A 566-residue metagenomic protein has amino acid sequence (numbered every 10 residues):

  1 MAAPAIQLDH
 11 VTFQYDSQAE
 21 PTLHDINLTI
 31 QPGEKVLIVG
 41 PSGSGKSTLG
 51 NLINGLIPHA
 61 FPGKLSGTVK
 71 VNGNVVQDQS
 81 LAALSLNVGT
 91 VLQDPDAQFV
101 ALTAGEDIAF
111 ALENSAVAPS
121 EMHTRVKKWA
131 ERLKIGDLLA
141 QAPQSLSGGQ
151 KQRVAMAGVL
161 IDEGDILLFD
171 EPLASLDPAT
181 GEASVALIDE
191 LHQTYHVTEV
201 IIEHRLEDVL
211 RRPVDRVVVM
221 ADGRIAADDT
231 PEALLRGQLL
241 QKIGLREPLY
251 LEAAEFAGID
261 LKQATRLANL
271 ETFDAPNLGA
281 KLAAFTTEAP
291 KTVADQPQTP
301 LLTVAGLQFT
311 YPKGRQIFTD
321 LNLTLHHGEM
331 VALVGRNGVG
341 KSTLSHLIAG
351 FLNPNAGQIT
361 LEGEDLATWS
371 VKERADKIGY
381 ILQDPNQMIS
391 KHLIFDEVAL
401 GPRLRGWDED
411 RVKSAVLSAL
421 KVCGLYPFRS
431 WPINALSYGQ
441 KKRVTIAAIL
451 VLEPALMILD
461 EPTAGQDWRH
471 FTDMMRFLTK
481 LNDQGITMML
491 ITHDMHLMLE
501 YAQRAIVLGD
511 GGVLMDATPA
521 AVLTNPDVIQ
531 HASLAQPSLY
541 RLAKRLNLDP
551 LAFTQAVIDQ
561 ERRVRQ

Functional and structural regions predicted by a protein language model:
V39-P41, V334-R336: The feature captures the beta-strand-to-loop junction immediately N-terminal to the Walker
N54, A349: Helix-to-loop junction immediately C-terminal to a conserved catalytic motif
P62-N74, G357-D365: Conserved ABC transporter NBD signature motif
S120-L138, D410-F428: Conserved ABC ATPase "signature" region
A142-L146, Q150, P432-L436: Conserved ABC ATPase signature
L167-D170, M457-D460: Catalytic Walker B motif of ABC-type/P-loop ATPase nucleotide-binding domains
R224-Y250, G512-L539: Conserved beta-strand-loop-alpha-helix hinge in the C-terminal portion of ABC ATPase nucleotide-binding domains
